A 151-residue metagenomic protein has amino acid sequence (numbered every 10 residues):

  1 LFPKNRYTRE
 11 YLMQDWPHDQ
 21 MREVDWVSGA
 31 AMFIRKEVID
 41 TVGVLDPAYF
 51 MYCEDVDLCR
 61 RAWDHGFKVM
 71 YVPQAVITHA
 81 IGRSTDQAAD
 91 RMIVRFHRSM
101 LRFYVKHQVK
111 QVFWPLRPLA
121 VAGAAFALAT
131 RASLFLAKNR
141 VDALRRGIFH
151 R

Functional and structural regions predicted by a protein language model:
L1-V24: Short, flexible, basic/aromatic active-site loop/helix in glycosyltransferases
R6, E10, A48-M51, F103: Intrinsically disordered, low-complexity N-terminal regions enriched in serine/proline/glycine with scattered basic
P17-Q20, D25-V76: A short, conserved alpha-helix in the catalytic core of glycosyltransferases
I39, A89-M92, F149: Residue-level detector of alpha-helical segments with a strong bias toward transmembrane helices and their helix-loop
R60-R140: Active-site-adjacent helix/loop segment of glycosyltransferases that harbors family-specific signature motifs
D142-R151: Membrane-interface aromatic/basic loop that binds lipid-linked glycans or pyrophosphate carriers, typified by
